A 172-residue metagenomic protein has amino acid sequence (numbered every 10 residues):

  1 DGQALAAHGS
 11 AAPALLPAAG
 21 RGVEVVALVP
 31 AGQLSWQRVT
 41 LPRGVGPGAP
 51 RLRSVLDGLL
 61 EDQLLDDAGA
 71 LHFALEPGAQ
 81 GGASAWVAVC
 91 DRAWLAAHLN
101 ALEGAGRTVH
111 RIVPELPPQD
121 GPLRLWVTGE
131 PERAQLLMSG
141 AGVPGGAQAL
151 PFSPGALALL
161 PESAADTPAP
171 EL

Functional and structural regions predicted by a protein language model:
D1-L172: Hydrophobic/aromatic-enriched cytosolic interaction surfaces used to assemble or bind macromolecules
